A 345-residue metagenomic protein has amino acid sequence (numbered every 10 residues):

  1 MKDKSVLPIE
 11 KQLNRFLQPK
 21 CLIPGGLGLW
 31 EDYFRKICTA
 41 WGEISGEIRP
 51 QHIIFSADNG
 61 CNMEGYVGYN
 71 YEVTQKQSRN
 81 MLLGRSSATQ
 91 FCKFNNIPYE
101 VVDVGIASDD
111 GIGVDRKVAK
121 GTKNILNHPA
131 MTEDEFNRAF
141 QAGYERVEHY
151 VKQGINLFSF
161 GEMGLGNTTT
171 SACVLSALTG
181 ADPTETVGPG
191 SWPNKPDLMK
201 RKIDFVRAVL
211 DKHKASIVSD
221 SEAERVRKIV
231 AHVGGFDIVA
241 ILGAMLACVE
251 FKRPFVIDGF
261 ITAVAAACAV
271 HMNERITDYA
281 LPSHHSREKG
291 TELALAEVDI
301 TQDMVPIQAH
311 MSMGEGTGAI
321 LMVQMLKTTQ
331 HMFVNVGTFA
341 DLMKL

Functional and structural regions predicted by a protein language model:
M1-L345: N-terminal loops that bind phosphate or other acidic moieties and the adjacent beta-alpha structural core
